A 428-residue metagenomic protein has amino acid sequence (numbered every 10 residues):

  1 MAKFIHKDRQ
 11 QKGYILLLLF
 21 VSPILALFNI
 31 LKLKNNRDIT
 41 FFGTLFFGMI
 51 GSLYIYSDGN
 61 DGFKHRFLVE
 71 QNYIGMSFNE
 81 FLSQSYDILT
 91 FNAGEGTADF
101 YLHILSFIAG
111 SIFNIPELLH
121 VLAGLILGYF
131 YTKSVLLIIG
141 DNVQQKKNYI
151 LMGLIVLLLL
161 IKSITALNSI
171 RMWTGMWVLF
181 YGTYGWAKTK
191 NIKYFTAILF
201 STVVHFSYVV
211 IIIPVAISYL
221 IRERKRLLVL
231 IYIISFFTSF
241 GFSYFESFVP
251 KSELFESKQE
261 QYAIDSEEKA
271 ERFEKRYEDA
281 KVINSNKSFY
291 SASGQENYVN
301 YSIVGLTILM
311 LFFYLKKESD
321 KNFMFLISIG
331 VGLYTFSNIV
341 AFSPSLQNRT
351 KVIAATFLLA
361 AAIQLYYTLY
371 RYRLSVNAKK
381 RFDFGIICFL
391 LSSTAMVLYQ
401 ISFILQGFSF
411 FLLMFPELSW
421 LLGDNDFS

Functional and structural regions predicted by a protein language model:
N36-F42, Y194, E318-G330, N377-C388: Membrane-interfacial loop-to-transmembrane alpha-helix junctions, especially the N-terminal start
R37-S85: Extracytoplasmic loop-helix module adjacent to an early transmembrane segment
D58, F63-R66, N72-F78, I211-N348 (+1 more regions): Alpha-helical transmembrane segments and terminal signal-anchor/GPI-anchor hydrophobic tails, characterized by long
F67-E70, E80-N114: Short hydrophobic/aromatic helix or loop-helix immediately within or flanking a transmembrane segment in polytopic
L122-N142: Transmembrane-helix motifs of polytopic, lipid-linked glycan transferases
V135-L158: Transmembrane-helix signature of polytopic, membrane-embedded enzymes that assemble or transfer cell-envelope glycans
L179-K193: Membrane-interface transmembrane helices that cradle and orient dolichyl/undecaprenyl
K193-A216: Membrane-interface alpha helices of multi-pass inner-membrane proteins
